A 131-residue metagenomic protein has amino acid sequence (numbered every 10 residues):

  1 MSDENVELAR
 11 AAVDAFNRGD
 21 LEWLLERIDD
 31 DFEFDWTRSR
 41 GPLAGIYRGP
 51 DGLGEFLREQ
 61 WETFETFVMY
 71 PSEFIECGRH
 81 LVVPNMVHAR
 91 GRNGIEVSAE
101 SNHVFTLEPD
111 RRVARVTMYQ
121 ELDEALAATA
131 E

Functional and structural regions predicted by a protein language model:
M1-D30, A128-E131: Short, low-complexity N-terminal intrinsically disordered segments enriched in polar/charged residues
M1-E4, R58-E131: A beta-strand edge to alpha-helix "cap/lid" segment located at domain peripheries
A9, L24-L25, F32, G49 (+4 more regions): Hydrophobic pocket/interface hotspot
V13, P42, A114: Generic anion/oxyanion-binding catalytic loop in active/binding sites
W23, D29-R79: A solvent-exposed, acidic/Ser-Thr-rich amphipathic alpha-helical stretch
